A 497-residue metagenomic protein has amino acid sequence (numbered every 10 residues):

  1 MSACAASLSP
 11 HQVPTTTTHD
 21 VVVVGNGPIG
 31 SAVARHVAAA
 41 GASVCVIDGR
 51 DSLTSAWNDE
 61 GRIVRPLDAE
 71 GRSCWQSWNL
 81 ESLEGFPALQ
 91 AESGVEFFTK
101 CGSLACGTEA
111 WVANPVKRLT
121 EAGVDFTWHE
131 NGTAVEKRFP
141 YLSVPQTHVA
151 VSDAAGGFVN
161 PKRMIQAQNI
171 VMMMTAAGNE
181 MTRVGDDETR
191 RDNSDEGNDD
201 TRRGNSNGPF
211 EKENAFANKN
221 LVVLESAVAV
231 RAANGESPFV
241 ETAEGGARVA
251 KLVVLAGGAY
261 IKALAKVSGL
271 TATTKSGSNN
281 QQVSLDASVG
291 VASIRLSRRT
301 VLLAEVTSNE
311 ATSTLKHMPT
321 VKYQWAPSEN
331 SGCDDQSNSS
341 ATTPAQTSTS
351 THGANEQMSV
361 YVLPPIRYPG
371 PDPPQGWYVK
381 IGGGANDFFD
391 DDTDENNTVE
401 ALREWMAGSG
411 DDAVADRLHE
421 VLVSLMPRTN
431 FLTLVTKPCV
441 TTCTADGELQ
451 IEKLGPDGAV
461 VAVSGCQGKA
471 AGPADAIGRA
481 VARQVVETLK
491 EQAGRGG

Functional and structural regions predicted by a protein language model:
V13-I29: Beta1/beta-strand and adjacent pyrophosphate-binding region of the FAD-binding site in flavoprotein oxidoreductases
I29, S52, Y260: Conserved Rossmann-like nucleotide-cofactor binding loop
A32, R65, A232, E241-E420 (+1 more regions): Flavin-dependent oxidoreductases
A38-W57: Glycine-rich FAD pyrophosphate-binding loop
G61-R138, T147-V149, S359-V360: Dinucleotide-binding Rossmann-like beta1-alpha1 core, especially the glycine-rich loop that anchors the ADP
G94-A105, K117, W128, G132-A176 (+4 more regions): Helix-loop-beta segment of a Rossmann-like dinucleotide-binding subdomain
R183-E188, A215-P238: A conserved short coil-to-beta-strand element within the FAD-binding core of flavoproteins
L418-G497: C-terminal catalytic lobe of FAD-dependent flavoproteins
